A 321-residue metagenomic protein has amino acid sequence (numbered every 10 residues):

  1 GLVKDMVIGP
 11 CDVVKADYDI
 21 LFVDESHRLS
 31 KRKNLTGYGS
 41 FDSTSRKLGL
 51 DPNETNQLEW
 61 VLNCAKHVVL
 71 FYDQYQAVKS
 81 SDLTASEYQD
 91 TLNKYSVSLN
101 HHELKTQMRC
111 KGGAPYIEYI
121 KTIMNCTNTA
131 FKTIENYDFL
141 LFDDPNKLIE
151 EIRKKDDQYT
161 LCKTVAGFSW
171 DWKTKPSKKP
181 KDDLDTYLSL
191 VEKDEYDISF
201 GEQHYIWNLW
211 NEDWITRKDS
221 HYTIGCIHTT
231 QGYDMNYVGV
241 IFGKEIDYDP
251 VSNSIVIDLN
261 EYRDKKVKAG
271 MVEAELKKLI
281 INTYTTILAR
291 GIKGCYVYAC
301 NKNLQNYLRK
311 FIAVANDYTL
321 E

Functional and structural regions predicted by a protein language model:
G1-L21: Inter-Walker segment of RecA-like/P-loop motor cores
L2-K4, L35-T36, Q74, S80-E87 (+4 more regions): Composition- and surface-driven signal marking solvent-exposed, interaction-prone regions in large proteins
V13-D17, L62-C64, K154-L161, A289: Flexible, charged surface loops at secondary-structure boundaries
Y18, V23-S26, M235: Local beta-strand N-terminus motif with an aromatic residue
V23-E103: Signature of the SF2 helicase/ATPase Hel1-core->accessory helical subdomain module
G37-L58, D213-H221, E261-K278: Conserved RecA-like P-loop NTPase helicase motor core
C64-V69, K218-L320: C-terminal accessory regions
A77-T84, N93-S254: Conserved helicase/translocase motor-coupling segment
